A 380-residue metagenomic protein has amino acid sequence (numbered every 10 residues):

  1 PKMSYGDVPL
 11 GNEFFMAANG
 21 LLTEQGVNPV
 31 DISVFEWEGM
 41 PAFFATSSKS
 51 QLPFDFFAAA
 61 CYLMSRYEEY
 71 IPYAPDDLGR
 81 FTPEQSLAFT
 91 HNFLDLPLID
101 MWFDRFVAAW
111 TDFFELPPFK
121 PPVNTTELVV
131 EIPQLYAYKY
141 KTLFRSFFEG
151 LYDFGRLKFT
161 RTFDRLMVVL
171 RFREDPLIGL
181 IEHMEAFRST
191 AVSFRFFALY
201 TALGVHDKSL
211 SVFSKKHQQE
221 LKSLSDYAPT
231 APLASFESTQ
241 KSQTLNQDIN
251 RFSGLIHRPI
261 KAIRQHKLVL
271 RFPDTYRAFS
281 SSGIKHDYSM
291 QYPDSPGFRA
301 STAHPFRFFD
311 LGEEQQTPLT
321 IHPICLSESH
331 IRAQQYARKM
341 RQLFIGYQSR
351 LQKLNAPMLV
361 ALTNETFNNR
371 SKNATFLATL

Functional and structural regions predicted by a protein language model:
P1, E237-Q315, N369-N373: Catalytic domains of cell-wall/extracellular-matrix polysaccharide-remodeling enzymes, centered on de-N-acetylation
P1-F213, A303-H304, L311-L380: Terminal accessory/targeting
E131, L233, F279: Conserved hydrophobic/aromatic pocket- or pore-lining residues that grip, position, or stack substrates in active sites
Q134, Y138, K158-T162, E185-L270 (+2 more regions): Metal-dependent polysaccharide deacetylase catalytic core of the NodB/CE4 family, i.e., the active-site-bearing domain
P232-L233, S289-Q291, V360-E365: Short acidic/histidine-rich active-site segments
